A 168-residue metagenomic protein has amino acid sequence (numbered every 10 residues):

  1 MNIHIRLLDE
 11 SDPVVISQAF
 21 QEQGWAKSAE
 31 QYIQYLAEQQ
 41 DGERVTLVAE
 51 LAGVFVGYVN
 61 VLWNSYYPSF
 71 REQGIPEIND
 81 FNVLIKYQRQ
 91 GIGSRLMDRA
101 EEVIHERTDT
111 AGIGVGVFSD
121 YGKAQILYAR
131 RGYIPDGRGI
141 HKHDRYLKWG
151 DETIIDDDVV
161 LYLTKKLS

Functional and structural regions predicted by a protein language model:
N2-I16: A short beta-loop-alpha structural element at the N-terminal edge of CoA-dependent acyl/N-acetyltransferase catalytic
P13-Q31: Helix-loop element at the rim of GNAT/NAT acetyltransferase active sites that forms part of the acceptor-substrate
W25-V48, Y67: Active-site rim helix/loop that mediates acceptor-substrate recognition in acyltransferases
V48, V54-S65, E77-N82: Conserved beta-strand in the GNAT
R71-I85, I113-G114: Conserved acetyl-CoA binding element of GNAT-fold acetyltransferases
V83, R89-E102, I126-R130: Conserved acetyl-CoA-binding loop-helix of GNAT-fold acetyltransferases
I104-V117: Conserved GNAT acetyl-CoA-binding A-motif
G114-G116, A129-E152: Conserved catalytic-core motifs of GNAT/GCN5-like acyltransferases
